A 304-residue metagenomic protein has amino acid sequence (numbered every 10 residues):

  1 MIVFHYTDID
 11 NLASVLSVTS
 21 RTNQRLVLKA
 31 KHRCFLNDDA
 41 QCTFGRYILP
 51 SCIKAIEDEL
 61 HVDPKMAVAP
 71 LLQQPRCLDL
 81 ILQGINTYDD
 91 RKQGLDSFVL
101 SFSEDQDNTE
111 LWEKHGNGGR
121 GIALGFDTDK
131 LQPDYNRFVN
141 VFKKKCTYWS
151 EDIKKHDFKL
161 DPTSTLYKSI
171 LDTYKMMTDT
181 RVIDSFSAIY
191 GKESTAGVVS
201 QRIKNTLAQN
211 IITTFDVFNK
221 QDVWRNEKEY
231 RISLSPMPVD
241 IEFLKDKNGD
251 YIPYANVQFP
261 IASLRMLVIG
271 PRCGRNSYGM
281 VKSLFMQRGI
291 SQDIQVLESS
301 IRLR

Functional and structural regions predicted by a protein language model:
M1-R304: Partner-binding and oligomerization surfaces adjacent to conserved cores of proteins that assemble macromolecular
